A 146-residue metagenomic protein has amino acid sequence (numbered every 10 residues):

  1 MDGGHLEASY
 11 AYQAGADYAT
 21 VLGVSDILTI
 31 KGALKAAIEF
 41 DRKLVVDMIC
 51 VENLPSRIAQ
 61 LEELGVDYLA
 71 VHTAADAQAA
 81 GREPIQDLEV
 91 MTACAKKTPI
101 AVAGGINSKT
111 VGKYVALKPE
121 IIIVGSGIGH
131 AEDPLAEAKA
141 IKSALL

Functional and structural regions predicted by a protein language model:
D2-K97: Conserved anion-binding
G4, N107-S108: Negatively charged, flexible loop motifs adjacent to catalytic sites in prokaryotic signal transduction proteins
G15-A16, L117-P119: As written
A33, A37, E83, L88-M91 (+2 more regions): C-terminal helical cap(s) of enzyme catalytic domains, especially alpha/beta-barrels
D47, G104, A131: Active-site-adjacent beta-strand anchor residues
K96-I100, K118-E120: A short pocket-lining beta-strand/turn micro-motif at the edge of beta-sheets
I100-I106, I123-I128: Glycine-rich beta-strand-to-loop/alpha-helix junction loops that act as flexible
V111: Recognition helix of helix-turn-helix DNA-binding domains
